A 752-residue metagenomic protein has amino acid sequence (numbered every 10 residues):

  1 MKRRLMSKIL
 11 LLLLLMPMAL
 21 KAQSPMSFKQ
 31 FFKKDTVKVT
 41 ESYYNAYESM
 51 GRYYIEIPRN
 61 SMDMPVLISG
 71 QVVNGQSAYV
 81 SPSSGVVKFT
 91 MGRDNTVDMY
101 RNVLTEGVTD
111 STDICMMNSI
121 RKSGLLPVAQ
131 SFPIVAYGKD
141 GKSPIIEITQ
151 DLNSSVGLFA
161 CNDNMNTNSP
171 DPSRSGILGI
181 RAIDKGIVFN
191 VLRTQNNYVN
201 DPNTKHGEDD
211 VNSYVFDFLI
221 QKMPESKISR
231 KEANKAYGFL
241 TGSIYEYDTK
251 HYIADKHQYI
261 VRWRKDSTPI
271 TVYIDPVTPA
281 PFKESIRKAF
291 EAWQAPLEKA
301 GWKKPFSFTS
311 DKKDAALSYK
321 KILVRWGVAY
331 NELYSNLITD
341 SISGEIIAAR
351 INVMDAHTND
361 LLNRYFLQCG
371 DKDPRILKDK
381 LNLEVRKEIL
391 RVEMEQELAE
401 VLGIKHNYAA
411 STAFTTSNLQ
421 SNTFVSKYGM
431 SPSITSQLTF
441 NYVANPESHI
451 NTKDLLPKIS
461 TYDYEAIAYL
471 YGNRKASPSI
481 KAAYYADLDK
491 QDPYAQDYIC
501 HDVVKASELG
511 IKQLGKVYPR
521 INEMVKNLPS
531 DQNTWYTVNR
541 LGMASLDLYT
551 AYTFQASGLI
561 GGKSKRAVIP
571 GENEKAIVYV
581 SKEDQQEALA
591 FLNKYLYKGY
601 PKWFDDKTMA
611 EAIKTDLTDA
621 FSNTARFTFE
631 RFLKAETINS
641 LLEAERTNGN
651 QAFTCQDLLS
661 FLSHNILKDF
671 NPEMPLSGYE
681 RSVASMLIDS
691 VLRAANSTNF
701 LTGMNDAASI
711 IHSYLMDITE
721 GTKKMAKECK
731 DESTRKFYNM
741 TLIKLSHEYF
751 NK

Functional and structural regions predicted by a protein language model:
M1-S24: Bacterial Sec-dependent N-terminal signal peptides
Q23-T278, E284, P296, S310-L361 (+4 more regions): Auxiliary tRNA-acceptor-end handling modules of aminoacyl-tRNA synthetases
P25-M26, G51, D311-Y330, E388-N445: The catalytic-center signature of Zn2+-dependent metalloproteases
S111, S411-K752: Conserved catalytic/binding loops enriched for acidic/polar residues
A280-R287, E384, E388-V392, G429 (+2 more regions): Conserved structured core elements
S285-K303: A short alpha-helix/helix-coil micro-patch that ends at or immediately precedes a cysteine
A289, L390-L398, S545, Y552: Alpha-helical packing segments of well-folded alpha/beta enzyme cores
L297-F306, E400-A410, G558-K563: Surface-exposed helix-capping loop/turn segments at secondary-structure junctions
